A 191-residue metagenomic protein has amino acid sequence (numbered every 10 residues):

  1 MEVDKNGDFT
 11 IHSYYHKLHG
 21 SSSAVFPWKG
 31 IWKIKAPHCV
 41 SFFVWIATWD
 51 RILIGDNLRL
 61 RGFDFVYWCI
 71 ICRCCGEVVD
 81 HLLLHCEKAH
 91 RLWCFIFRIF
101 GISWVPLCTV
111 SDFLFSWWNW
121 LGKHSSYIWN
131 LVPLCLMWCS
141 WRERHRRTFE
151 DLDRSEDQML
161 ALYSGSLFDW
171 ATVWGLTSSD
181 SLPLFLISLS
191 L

Functional and structural regions predicted by a protein language model:
M1-L191: Charged boundary/loop elements
